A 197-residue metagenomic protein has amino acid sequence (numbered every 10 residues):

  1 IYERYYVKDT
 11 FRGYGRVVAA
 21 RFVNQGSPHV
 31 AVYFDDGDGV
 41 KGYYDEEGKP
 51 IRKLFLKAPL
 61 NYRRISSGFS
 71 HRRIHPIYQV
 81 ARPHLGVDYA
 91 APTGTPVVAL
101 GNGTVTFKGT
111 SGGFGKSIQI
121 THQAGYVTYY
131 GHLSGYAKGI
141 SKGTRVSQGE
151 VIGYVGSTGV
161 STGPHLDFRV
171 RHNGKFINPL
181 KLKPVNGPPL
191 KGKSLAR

Functional and structural regions predicted by a protein language model:
I1-R64, G68, K193-A196: Non-catalytic extracellular/periplasmic "stalk" and linker regions immediately N-terminal to catalytic or recognition
P50-A196: Catalytic cores of peptidoglycan-degrading enzymes
